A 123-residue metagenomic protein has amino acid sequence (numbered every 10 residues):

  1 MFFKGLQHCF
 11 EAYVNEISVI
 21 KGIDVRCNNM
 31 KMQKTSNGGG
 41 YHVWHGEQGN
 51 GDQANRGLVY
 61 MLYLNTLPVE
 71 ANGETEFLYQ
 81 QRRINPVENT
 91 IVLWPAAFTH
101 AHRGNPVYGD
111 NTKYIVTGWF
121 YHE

Functional and structural regions predicted by a protein language model:
M1-I91, T99-E123: Fe(II)/2-oxoglutarate oxygenase catalytic core
